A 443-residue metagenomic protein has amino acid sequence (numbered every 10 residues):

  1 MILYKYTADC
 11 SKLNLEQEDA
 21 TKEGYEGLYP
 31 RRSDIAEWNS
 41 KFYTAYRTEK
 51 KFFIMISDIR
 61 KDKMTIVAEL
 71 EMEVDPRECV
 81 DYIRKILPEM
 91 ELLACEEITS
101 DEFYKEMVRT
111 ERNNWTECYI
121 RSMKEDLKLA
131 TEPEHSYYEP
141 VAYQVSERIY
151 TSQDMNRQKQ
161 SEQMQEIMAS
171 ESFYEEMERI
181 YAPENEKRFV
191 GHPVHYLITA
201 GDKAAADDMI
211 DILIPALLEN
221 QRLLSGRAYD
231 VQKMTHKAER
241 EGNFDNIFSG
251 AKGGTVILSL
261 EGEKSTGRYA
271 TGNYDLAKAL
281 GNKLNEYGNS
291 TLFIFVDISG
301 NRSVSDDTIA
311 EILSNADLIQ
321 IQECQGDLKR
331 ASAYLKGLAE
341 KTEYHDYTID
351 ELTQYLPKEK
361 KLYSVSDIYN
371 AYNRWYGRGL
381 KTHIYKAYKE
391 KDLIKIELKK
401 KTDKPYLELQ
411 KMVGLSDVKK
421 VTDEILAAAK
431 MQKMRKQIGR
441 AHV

Functional and structural regions predicted by a protein language model:
I2-L380: ATP/nucleotide-binding catalytic cores
P183, V413-S416: Contiguous, function-dense segments enriched for cysteine-driven chemistry and partner/ligand-binding capacity
Y347, V421, M434-I438: Structured alpha-helical bundle/scaffold domains in large eukaryotic membrane-trafficking regulators
Y363-V413: C-terminal helical "lid" subdomain and adjoining coupling/linker elements of P-loop NTPases
K420-V421, I425-A427: Trafficking entry modules
A427-R435: Conserved helix-loop functional segments at active or binding sites
A441-V443: Conserved small/polar residues in nucleotide/adenosyl-binding loops
